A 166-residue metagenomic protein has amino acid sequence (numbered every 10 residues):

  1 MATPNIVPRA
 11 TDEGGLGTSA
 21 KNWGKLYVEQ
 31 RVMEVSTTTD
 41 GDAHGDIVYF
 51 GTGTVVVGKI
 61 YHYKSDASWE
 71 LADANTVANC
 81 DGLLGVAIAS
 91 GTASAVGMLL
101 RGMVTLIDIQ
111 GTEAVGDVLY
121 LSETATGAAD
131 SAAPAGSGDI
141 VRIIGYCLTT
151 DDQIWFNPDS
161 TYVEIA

Functional and structural regions predicted by a protein language model:
A2-L16, A20-T37, G116: Low-complexity, small-hydrophobic/phenylalanine-enriched stretches that adopt extended beta/coil conformations used
R31-A166: Glycine-anchored, exposed beta-strand/edge motif detector
